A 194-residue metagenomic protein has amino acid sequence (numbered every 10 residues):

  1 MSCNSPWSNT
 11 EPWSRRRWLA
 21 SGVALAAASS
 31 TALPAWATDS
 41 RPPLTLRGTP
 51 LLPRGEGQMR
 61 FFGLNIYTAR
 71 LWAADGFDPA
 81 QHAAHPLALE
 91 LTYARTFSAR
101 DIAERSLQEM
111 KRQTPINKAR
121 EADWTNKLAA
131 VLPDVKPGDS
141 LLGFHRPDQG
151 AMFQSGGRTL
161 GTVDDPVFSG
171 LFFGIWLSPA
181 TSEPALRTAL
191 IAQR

Functional and structural regions predicted by a protein language model:
M1-W13, R17, S21-T31: N-terminal secretory signal peptides
S2-C3, W36-S155, T159-R194: Terminal leader/tail segments of proteins
